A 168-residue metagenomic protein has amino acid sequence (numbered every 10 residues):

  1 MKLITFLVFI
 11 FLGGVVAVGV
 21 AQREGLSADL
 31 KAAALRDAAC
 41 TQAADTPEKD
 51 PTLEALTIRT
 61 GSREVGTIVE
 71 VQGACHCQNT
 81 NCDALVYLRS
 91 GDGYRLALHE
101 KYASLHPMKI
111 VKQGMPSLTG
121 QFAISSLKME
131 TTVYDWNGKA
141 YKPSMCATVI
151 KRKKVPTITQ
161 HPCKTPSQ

Functional and structural regions predicted by a protein language model:
T5, A21-T46, M108-Q168: Acidic, small-residue rich beta-repeat scaffolds with periodic aromatic anchors
F6-V15: Bacterial N-terminal signal peptides
A33-R63, V69-E70, R89: N-terminal secretory-pathway/extracellular module detecting exported/lumenal segments and adjacent signal-anchor/first
D50-G61, Y102-P116: Beta-propeller blade termini
T52-L53, N79-A84, S126-T131: Short, surface-exposed coil-to-beta transition loops
R59-Q72, K112-F122: Acidic/hydrophobic-patterned starts of short beta strands in beta-sheet-rich repeat architectures
G73-N79, F122-S125: Short consensus segments that form the blades of beta-propeller domains, in both extracellular/periplasmic
L85-R89, G93-L98, D135-K142: Surface-exposed loop/turn elements that mediate protein-protein interactions on large endomembrane-trafficking
